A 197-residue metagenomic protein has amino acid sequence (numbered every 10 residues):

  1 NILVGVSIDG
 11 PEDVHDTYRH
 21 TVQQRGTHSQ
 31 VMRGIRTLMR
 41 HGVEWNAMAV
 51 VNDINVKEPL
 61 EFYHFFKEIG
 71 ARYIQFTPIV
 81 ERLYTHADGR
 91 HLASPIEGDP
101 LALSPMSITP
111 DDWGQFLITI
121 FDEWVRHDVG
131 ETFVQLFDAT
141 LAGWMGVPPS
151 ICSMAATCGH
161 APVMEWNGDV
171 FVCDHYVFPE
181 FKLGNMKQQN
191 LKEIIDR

Functional and structural regions predicted by a protein language model:
N1-S7, P105, D112, R197: Short intrinsically disordered, low-complexity coil segments enriched in acidic
I2-E12, A71-V80: Non-cysteine beta-strand/loop elements that form the S-adenosyl-L-methionine
L3-G5, V31-I35: A conserved non-catalytic segment of reverse transcriptases and RNA-directed RNA polymerases corresponding to the late
D13, W45, Q189: Glycine-centered loop/turn positions within well-structured domains that cap or flank conserved ligand/cofactor-binding
V14-Y18, I194: Residues that scaffold the ATP/ADP-binding catalytic core of kinase and kinase-like folds
T17-S29, R36, R40-S153, T157 (+4 more regions): Radical SAM enzyme [4Fe-4S]-AdoMet core and its adjacent flexible, acidic and glycine-rich loops/tails across
H175-R197: Flexible mid-to-C-terminal extensions adjoining Fe-S/redox cofactors in radical SAM and related proteins
